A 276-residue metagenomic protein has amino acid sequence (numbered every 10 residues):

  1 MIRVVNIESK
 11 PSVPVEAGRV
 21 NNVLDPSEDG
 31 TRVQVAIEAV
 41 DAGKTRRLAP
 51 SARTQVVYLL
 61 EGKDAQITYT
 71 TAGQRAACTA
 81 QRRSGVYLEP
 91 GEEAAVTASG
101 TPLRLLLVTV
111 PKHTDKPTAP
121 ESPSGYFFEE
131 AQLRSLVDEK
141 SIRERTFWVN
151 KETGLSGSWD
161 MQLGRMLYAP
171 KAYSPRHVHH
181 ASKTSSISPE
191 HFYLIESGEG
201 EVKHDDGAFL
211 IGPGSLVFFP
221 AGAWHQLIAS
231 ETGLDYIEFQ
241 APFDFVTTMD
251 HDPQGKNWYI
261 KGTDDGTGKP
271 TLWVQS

Functional and structural regions predicted by a protein language model:
M1-Q34, R47, Q81-R82, V108-L167 (+2 more regions): A short, N-terminal "cap"/entry segment at the start of jelly-roll beta-barrel domains of the cupin/DSBH fold
V4, V35-A39, V56-Y58, A77 (+6 more regions): Conserved hydrophobic/aromatic beta-strand scaffold that supports enzyme active sites
D25-S27, T45-S51, C78, T97-A98 (+4 more regions): Short histidine-centered beta-strand/loop micro-motifs that create catalytic or ligand/metal-coordination sites
D41-T45, R82-R83, E89-G91, A169-Y173 (+2 more regions): Tight coil/turn sites that cap or link beta-strands
T45-R82, S186-P213, A223, H251: A short beta-strand-loop-beta hairpin characteristic of the jelly-roll/cupin
T79-S84, P90-K116, E201, A221-T247: Ligand-binding loop in jelly-roll beta-barrel domains
W159-A169, S174-H179, K183-L194, D205-D206 (+1 more regions): Acidic/His-leaning functional-site neighborhoods
S215-S276: C-terminal appended segment following the main domain
